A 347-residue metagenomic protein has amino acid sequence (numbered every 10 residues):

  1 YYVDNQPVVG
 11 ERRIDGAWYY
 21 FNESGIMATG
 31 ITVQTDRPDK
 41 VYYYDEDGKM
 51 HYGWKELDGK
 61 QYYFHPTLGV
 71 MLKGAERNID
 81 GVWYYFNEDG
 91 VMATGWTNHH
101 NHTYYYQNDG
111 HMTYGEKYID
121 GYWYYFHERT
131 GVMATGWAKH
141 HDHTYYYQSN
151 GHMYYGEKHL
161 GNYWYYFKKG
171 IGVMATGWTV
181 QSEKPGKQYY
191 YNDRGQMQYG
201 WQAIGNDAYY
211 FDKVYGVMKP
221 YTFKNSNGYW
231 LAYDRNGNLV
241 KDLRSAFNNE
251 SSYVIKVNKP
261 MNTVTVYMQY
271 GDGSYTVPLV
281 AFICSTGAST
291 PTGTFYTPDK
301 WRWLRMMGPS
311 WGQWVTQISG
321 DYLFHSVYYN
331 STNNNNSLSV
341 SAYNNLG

Functional and structural regions predicted by a protein language model:
Y1-S251, G308: Extracellular adhesion/carbohydrate-binding repeat motifs centered on closely spaced tryptophans
E23, E46, E88, W314-Q317 (+2 more regions): Active-site scaffold segments
K40, Y275-V280, S341-G347: Glycine-rich, flexible loop segments associated with nucleotide phosphate handling
L243-N335: Gly/Pro-biased beta-strand-loop elements
